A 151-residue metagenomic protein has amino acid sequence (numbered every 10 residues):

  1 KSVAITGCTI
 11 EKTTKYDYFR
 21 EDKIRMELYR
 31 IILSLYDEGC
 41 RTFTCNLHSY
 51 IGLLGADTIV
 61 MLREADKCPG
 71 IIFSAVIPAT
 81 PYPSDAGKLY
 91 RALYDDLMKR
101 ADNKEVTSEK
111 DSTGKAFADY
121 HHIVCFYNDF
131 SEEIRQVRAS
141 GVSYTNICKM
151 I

Functional and structural regions predicted by a protein language model:
K1-I151: Acidic/glycine-enriched connector segments
